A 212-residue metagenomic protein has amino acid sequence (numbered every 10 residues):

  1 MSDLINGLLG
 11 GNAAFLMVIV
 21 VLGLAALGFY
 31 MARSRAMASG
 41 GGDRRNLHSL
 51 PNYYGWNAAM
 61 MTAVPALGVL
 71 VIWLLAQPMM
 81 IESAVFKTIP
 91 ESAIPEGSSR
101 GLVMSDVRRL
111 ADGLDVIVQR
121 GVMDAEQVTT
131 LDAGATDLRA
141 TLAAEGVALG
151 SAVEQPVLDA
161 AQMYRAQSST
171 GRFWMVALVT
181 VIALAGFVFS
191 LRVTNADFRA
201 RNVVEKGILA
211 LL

Functional and structural regions predicted by a protein language model:
M1-V179: N-terminal targeting peptides and non-cytosolic leader segments immediately upstream of the first transmembrane helix
Y30-D43, A183-L212: Juxtamembrane interface at the cytosolic side of transmembrane helices
